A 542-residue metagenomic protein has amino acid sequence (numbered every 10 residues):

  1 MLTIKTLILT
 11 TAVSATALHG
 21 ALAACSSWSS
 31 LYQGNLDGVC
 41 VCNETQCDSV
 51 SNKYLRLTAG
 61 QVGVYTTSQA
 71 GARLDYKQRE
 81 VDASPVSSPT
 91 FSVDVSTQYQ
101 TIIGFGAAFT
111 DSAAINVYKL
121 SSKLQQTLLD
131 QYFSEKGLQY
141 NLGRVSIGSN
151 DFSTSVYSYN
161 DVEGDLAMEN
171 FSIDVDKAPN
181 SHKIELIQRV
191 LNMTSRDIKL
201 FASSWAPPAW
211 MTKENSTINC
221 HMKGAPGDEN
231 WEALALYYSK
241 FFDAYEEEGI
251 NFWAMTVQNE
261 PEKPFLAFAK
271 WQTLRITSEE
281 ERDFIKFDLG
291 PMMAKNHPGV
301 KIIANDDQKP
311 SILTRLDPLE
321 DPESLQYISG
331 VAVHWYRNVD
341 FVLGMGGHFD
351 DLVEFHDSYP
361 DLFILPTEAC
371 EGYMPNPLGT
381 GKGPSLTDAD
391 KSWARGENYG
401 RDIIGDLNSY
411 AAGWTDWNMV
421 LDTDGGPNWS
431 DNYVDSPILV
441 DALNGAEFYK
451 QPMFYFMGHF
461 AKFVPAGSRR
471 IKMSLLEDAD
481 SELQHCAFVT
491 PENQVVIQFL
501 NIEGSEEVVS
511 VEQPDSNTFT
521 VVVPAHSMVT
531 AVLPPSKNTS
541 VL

Functional and structural regions predicted by a protein language model:
M1-T3, V541-L542: A positional/structural detector of protein chain ends, strongest at the extreme C-terminus and weakly at the extreme
T3, L124-L128, F456: Exposed alpha-helical structural elements
T3-A24: Cleavable N-terminal signal peptides of Sec/SRP-targeted secreted and luminal proteins
A24-P89, V93, L200-A202, L236-W253 (+1 more regions): Substrate-binding and catalytic surfaces of secreted/luminal carbohydrate-active proteins
T67-F252, T273-T277, F287: N-terminal catalytic cores of secreted or lumenal carbohydrate-active enzymes
R144-D151, S204-P207, T256-P261, D306-K309 (+1 more regions): Short, solvent-exposed turn/loop segments enriched in Gly/Ser/Thr/Pro and often Arg
